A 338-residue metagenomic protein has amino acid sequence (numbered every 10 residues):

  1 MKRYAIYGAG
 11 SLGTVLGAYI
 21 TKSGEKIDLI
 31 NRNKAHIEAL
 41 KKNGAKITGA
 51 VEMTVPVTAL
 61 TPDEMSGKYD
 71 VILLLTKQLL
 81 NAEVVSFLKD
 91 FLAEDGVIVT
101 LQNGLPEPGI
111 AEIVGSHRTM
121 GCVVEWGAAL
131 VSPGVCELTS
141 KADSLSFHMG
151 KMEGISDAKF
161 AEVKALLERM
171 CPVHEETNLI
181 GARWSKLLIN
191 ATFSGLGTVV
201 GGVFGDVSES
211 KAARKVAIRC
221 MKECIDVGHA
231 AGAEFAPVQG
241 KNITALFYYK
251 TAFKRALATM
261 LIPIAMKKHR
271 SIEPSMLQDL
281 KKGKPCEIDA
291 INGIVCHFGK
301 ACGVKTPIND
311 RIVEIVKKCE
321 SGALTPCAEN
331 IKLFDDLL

Functional and structural regions predicted by a protein language model:
M1-E52: NAD(P)+-binding Rossmann beta1-loop-alpha1 motif at the extreme N-terminus of oxidoreductases
K2, I218-L338: NAD(P)-dependent Rossmann-like dehydrogenase/reductase catalytic/cofactor-binding core
K2-R3, D70, L145: Nucleotide donor/acceptor-binding cores
I6, I30, L74, T100-L101 (+2 more regions): Active-site-adjacent beta-strand anchor residues
A35-A39, E107-G109, D157-A158: Short, charged/polar "capping" segments at the starts of alpha-helices and the immediately preceding loops
E52-E137: Rossmann-like NAD(P)(H) cofactor-binding subdomain of soluble oxidoreductases
F91, I113-R118, V135-K241: Internal alpha-helical scaffold of NAD(P)-dependent oxidoreductase catalytic cores
